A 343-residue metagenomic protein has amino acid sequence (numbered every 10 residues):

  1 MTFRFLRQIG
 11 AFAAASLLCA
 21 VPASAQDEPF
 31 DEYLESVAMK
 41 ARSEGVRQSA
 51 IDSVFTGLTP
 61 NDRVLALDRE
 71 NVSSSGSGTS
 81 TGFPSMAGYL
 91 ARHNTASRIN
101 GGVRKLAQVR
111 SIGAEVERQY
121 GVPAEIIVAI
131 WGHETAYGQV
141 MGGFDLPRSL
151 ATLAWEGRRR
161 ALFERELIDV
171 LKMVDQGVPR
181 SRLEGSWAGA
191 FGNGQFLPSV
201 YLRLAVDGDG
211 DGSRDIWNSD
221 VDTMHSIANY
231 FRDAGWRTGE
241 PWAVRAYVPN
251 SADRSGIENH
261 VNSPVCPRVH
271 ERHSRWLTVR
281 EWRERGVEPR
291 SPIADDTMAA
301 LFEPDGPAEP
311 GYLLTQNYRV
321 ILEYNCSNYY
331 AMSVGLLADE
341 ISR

Functional and structural regions predicted by a protein language model:
T2-A11: Bacterial N-terminal signal peptides that target proteins for export
G10-A20: Bacterial N-terminal signal peptides
V21-A25: Sec/Tat signal peptide C-region and signal peptidase I cleavage site
Q26-E117: An acidic, Gly/Ser/Thr/Pro-rich helix-cap/linker signature
A41, A50-P60, G121-G138, V170-M173 (+1 more regions): Short, functionally critical alpha-helical segments immediately adjacent to catalytic or ligand/cofactor-binding
D145-A154, L167, F191-V206, I227: Substrate-binding/active-site groove segments that recognize and process beta-1,4-linked N-acetyl-hexosamine
G208-I216: Acidic, glycine-anchored loop motifs typical of Ca2+
P249-R343: C-terminal soluble interaction/assembly domains
